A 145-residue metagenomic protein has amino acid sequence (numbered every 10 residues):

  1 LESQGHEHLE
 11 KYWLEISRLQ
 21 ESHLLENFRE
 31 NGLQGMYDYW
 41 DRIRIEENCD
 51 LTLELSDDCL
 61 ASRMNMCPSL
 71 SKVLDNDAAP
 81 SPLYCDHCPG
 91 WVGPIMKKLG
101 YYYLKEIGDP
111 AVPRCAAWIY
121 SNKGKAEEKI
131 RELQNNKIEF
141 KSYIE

Functional and structural regions predicted by a protein language model:
L1-A61, M66-D86, P94-K98, Y102-A116 (+1 more regions): N-terminal accessory segment detector
